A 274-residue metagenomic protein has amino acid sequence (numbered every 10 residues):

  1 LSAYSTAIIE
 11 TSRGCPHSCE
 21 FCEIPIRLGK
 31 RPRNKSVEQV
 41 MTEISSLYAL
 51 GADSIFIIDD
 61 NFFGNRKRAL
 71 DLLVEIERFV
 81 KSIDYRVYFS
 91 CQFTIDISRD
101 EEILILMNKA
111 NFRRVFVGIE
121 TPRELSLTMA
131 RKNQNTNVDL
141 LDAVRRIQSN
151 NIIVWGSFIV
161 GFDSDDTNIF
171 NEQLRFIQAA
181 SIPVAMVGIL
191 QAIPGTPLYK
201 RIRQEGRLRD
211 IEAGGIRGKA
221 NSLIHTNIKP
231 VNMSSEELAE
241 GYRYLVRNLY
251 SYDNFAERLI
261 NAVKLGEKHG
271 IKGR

Functional and structural regions predicted by a protein language model:
L1-W155, F162, T167-R175: Radical SAM [4Fe-4S] cluster-binding motif and immediate context
A52, I182-P183: Proline-aspartate-enriched helix->loop->beta-strand connector
I58-D60, I159, I260-K264: Short linear capping/connector segments at secondary-structure termini
Y88, W155, P183-G188, Y252-R258: Acidic/polar loop patches that form or flank catalytic/metal-binding clefts of enzymes that bind anionic ligands
I189-G195: Glycine-rich beta-alpha loop elements in corrinoid/cobalamin-binding modules across cobalamin-dependent enzymes
T196-I211: Aromatic- and acidic-residue-enriched segments that line the glycan-binding/catalytic groove of carbohydrate-active
R207-R274: Radical SAM enzyme core and accessory elements
